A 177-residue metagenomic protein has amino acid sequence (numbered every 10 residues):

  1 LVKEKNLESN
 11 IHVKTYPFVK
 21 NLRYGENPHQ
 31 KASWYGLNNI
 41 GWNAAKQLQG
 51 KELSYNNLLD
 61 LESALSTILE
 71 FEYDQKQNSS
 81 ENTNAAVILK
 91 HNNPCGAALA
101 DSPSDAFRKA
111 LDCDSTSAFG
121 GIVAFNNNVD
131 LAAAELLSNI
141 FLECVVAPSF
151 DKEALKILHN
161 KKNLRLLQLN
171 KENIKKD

Functional and structural regions predicted by a protein language model:
L1-D177: Active-site loops and adjacent core secondary-structure elements that bind or stabilize anionic groups
